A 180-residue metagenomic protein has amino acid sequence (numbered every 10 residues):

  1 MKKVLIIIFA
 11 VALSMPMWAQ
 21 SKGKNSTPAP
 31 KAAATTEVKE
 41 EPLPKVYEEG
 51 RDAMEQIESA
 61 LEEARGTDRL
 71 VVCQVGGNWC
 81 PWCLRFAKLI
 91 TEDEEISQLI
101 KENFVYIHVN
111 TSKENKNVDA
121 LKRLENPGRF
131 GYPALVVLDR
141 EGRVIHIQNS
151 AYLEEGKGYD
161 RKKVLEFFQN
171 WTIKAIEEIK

Functional and structural regions predicted by a protein language model:
V4-L13: Sec-dependent N-terminal signal peptides
W18-V46, D160-K180: Non-globular targeting/processing and membrane-anchoring segments
R51-L70: A short beta-strand-turn-helix
A53-I57, E92, N117: Amphipathic coiled-coil/heptad-repeat helices and related helical stalk/stem segments that mediate oligomerization
T67-C80: Short active-site neighborhood of thiol/selenol oxidoreductases, capturing the structured segment around
C83-L99: Typically the conserved alpha-helix immediately C-terminal to a functionally engaged Cys/Sec in thioredoxin-like
E94-I96, K101-V164: Thioredoxin-like thiol-disulfide oxidoreductase module
